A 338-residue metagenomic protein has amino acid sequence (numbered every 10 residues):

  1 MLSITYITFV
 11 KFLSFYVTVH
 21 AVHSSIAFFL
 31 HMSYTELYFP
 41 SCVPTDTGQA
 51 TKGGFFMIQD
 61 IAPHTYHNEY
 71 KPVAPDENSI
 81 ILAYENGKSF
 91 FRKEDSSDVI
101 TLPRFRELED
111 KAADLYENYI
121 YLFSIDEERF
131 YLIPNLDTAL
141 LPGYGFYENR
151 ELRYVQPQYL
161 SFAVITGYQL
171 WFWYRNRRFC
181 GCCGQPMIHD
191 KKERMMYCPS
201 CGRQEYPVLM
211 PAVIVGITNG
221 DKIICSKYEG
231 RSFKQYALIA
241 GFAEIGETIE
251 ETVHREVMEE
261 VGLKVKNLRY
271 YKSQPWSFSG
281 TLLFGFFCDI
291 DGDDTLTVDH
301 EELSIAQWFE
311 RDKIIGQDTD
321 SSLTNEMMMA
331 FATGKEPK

Functional and structural regions predicted by a protein language model:
V10, V17, A21-S24, M32-T35 (+2 more regions): Short hydrophobic alpha-helical segments enriched in small aliphatic residues
G53-R177, S232-Y236, F278, D299-K338: Nudix hydrolase/Nudix homology domain
F90, M195-L238, F242, K264-V265 (+1 more regions): N-terminal strand-loop-strand
T166-G216: Cys/His-rich short segments
V213, L282-F284, S304: Change "...and in nucleic-acid phosphodiester-cleaving endonucleases..." to "...and in nucleic-acid processing enzymes
A237-K272, F286: The catalytic Nudix box helix
Q274-T297: Active-site-adjacent beta-strand/loop module that shapes the phosphate/pyrophosphate-binding cleft
